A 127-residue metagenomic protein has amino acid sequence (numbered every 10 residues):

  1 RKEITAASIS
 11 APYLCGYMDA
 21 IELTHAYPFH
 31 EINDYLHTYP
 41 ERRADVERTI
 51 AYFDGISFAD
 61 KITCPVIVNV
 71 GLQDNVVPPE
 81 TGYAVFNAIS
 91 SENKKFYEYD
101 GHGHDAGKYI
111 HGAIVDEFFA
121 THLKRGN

Functional and structural regions predicted by a protein language model:
R1-R42: Hydrolase active-site cap/lid region
K2-A6, C64-P65, E92: Loop/turn elements at helix/coil->beta-strand transitions in domains of secreted/extracellular proteins
R42-F58: Active-site nucleophile elbow and catalytic-triad environment of alpha/beta-hydrolase enzymes
I62, V66-V70, D74: Short beta-strand/loop motif that positions the catalytic acidic residue of the alpha/beta-hydrolase fold
C64, P78-N87, F96: Short alpha-helix in the alpha/beta-hydrolase fold that links the catalytic acid
L72-V77, D105: Acidic catalytic loop of the alpha/beta-hydrolase fold
E92, I110, D116-N127: Alpha/beta-hydrolase-fold serine-hydrolase catalytic core, especially in secreted/extracellular enzymes
F96-G107, A113-F118: Histidine-bearing beta->alpha loop at or near hydrolase active sites
